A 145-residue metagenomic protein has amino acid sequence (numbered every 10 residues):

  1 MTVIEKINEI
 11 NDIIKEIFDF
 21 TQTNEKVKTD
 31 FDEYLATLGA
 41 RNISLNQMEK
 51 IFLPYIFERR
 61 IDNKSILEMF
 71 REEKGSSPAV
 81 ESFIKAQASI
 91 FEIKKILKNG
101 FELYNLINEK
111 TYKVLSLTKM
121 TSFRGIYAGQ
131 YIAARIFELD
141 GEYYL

Functional and structural regions predicted by a protein language model:
M1-G75: A structured, charge-rich N-terminal accessory region that forms the first stable segment of a protein and links
I13, E109-K110: Amphipathic alpha-helical protein-interaction segments
E81-K98: Structural detector for short beta-strands of small beta-barrel domains
N99-Y104: Short aromatic-glycine-enriched beta-strand elements
K110-T118: A short macromolecule-binding patch
L117-R135: Short nucleic-acid-contacting surface segments enriched for D/E, G, S/T with interspersed K/R
R135-L145: OB-fold/S1-family single-stranded nucleic acid-binding modules
